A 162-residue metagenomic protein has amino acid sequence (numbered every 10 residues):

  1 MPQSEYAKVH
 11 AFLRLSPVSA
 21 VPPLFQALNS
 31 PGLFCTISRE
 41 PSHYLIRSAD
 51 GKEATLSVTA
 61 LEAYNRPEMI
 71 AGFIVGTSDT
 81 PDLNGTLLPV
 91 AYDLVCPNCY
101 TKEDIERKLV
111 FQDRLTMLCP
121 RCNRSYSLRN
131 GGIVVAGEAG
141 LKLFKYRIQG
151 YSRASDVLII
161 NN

Functional and structural regions predicted by a protein language model:
P2-V110, F144-N162: N-terminal pre-ligand scaffold of iron-sulfur
C99, C122-N123: Short Cys/His-rich metal-coordination motifs, predominantly Zn2+-binding knuckles/fingers
K102, S125-L128: Secreted/processed peptides and extracellular or luminal domains of membrane proteins
R107-K108, N130-G132: Short, solvent-exposed loop/turn and secondary-structure capping segments
F111-C122, I133-Y146: Short cysteine/histidine-rich metal-coordination sites, predominantly Zn2+-binding motifs
L118, S125, I159-N161: A sequence/structural signal for flexible, mid-protein segments enriched in small/helix-disrupting residues
